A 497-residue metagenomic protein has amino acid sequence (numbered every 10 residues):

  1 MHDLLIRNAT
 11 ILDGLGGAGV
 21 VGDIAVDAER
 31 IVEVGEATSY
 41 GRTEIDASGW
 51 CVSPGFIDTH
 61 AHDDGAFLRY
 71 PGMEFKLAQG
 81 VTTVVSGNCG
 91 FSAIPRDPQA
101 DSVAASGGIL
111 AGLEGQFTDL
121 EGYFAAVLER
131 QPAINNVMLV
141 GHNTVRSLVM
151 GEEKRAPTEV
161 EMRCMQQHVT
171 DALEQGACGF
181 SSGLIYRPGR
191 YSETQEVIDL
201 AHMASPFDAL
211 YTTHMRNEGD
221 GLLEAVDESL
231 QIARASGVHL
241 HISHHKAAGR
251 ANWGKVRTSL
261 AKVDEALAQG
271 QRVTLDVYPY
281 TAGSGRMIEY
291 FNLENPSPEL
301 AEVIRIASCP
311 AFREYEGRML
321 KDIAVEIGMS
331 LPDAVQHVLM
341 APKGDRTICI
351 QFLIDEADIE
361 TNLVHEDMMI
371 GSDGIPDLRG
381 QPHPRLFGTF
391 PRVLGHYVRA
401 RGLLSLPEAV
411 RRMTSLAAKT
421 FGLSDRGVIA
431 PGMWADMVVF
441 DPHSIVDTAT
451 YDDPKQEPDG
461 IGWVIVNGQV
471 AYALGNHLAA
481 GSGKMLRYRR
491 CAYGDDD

Functional and structural regions predicted by a protein language model:
M1-G22, V26-D27, N292-D497: Active-site microenvironment of metallo-dependent hydrolases
M1-G55, Y70: Histidine-rich, glycine-flanked metal-binding segment
A47-G115: Metal-associated gating/positioning segment near the N- to mid-region
I57-A61, V84-S86, N136-V140, F180-S182 (+4 more regions): Hydrophobic faces of well-ordered beta-strands that scaffold small-molecule active sites in alpha/beta enzyme cores
S92-R96, I109-A235: Hydrophobic, small-residue-rich alpha-helical packing segments that form membrane-like cores
P95-Q116, Y123-F124, N143-P157, H168 (+2 more regions): Polyanionic/metal-chelating signatures
